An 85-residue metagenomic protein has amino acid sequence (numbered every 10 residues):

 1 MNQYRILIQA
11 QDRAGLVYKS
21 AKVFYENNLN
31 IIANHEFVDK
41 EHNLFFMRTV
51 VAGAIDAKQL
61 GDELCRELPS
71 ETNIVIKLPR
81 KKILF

Functional and structural regions predicted by a protein language model:
M1-F85: A conserved regulatory-domain signal marking ACT and ACT-like small-molecule sensing domains and adjacent regulatory
